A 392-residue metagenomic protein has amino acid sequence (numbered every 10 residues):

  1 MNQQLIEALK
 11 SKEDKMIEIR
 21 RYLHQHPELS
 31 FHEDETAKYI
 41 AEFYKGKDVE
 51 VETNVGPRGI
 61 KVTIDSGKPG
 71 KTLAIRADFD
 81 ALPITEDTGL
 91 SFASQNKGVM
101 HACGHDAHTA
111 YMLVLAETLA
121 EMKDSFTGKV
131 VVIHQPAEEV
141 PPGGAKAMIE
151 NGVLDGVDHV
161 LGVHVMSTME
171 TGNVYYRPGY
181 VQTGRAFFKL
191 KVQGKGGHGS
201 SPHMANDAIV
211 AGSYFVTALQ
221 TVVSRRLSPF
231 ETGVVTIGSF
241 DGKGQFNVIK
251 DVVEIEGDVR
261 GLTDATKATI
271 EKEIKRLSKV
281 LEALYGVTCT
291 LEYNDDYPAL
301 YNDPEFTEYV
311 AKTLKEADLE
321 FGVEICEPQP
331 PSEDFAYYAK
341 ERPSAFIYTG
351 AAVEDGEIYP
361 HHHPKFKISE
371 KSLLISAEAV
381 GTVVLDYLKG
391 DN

Functional and structural regions predicted by a protein language model:
M1, K12-K15, I19, H32-F43 (+17 more regions): General structural feature for long, well-ordered alpha-helical segments within catalytic domains of soluble enzymes
N2-H101, D106, A110-L113, E117-F126: Acidic/His- and Gly-rich active-site-bordering loop/insert found across diverse amide/peptide-bond hydrolases
L23, V62, I75, H105 (+8 more regions): Divalent metal-coordination and catalytic microenvironments
E52, V131-I133, T290: A structural signal for isolated positions on well-ordered beta-strands in alpha/beta enzyme cores
I60, L82-I84, T88-M100, D106-A107 (+3 more regions): Histidine/acidic-residue-rich, glycine-tolerant segments that coordinate divalent metal ions
A74-R76, P83, F188, F346-A352: Non-cysteine beta-strand/loop elements that form the S-adenosyl-L-methionine
S213-N392: Metal-dependent amide/peptide-bond hydrolase catalytic core, centered on the "pita-bread" metallohydrolase fold
